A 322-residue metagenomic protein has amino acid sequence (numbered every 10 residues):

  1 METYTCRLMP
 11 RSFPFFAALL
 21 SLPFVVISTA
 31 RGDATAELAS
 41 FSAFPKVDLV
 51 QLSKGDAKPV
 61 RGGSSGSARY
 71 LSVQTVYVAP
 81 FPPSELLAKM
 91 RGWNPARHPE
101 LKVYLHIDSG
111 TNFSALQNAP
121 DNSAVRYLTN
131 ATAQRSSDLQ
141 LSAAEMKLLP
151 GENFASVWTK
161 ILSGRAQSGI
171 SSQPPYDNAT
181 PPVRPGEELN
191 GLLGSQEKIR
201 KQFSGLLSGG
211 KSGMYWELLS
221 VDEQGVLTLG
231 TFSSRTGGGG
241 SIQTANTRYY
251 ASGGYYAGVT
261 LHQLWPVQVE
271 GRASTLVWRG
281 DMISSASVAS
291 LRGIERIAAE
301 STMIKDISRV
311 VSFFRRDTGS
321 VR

Functional and structural regions predicted by a protein language model:
M1-R11: N-terminal secretory signal peptides that target proteins for export/translocation
T3-T5, A17-A18, T29: Ala/Thr-enriched low-complexity intrinsically disordered regions
P14-V26: Bacterial N-terminal signal peptides
V26-G32: Sec/Tat signal peptide C-region and signal peptidase I cleavage site
D33-R322: Eukaryotic helix-grip
